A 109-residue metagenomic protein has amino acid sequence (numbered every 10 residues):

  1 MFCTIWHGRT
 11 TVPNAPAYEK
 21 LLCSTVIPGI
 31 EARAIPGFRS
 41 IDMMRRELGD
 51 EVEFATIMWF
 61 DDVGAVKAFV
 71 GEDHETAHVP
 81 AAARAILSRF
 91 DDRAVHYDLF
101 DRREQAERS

Functional and structural regions predicted by a protein language model:
F2-R9, S40-H74: Short, well-ordered beta-strand segments in beta-rich or mixed alpha/beta enzyme and ligand-binding folds
R9-L22: Short, surface-exposed ligand-recognition loops at beta-strand->loop->(often short) alpha-helix junctions that present
N14-A15, V26-I30, I41-M43, V52: Short secondary-structure boundary micro-motifs
N14-P16, G64-V66, R102: Residue-level signal for secondary-structure boundary sites
S24-P36, W59-H96: An amphipathic, aromatic/His-enriched active-site/gating alpha helix that lines ligand/cofactor pockets
R39-V52, H78-S109: Glycine-rich beta-strand-turn "strand-cap" elements at beta-sheet edges
